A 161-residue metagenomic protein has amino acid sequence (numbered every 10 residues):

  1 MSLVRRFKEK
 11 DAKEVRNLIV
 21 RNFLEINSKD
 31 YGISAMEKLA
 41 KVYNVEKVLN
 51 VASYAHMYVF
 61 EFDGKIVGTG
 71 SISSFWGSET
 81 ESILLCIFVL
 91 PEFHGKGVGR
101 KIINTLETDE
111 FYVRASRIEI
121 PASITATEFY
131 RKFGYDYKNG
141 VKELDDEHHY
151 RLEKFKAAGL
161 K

Functional and structural regions predicted by a protein language model:
S2-N17: A short beta-loop-alpha structural element at the N-terminal edge of CoA-dependent acyl/N-acetyltransferase catalytic
V20-E46: Conserved GNAT-fold acetyl-CoA-binding loop/helix
Y43-V59, I83: A short helix-loop-beta-strand connector motif used in the catalytic cores of GNAT acetyltransferases and, in some
V59, K65-S74, I83-F88: Conserved beta-strand in the GNAT
S74-L85, H94, V113, L144-H149: A conserved beta-turn-beta hairpin within the catalytic core of GNAT-like acetyltransferases that forms part
V89, G95-T108, K132: Conserved acetyl-CoA-binding loop-helix of GNAT-fold acetyltransferases
I103, E110-S123: Conserved GNAT acetyl-CoA-binding A-motif
E119-P121, D136-L152: Conserved catalytic-core motifs of GNAT/GCN5-like acyltransferases
